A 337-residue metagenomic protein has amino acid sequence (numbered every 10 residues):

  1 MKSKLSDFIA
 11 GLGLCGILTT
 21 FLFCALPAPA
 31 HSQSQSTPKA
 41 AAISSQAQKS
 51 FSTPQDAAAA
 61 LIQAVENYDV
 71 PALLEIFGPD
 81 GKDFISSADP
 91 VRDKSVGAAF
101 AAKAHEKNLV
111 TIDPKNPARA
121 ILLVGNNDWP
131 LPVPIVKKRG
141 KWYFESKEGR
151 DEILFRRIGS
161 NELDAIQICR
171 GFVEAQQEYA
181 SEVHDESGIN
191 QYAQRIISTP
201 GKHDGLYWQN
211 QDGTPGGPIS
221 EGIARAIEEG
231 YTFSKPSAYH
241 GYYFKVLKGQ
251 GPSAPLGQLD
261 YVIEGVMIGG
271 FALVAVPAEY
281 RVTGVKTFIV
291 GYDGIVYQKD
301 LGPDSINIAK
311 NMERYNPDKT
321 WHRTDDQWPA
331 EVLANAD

Functional and structural regions predicted by a protein language model:
G11-A25: Bacterial N-terminal signal peptides
C24-S34: Boundary at the C-terminal end of the N-terminal hydrophobic targeting segment
Q33-N67, E148-E174, E178: Short, low-complexity N-terminal intrinsically disordered segments enriched in polar/charged residues
D69-G81, N190-A193: Short, well-ordered alpha-helical segments enriched in acidic and aromatic residues
G81-L131, F233, S237-H240, K245-S253 (+1 more regions): Surface-exposed, charged secondary-structure patches
A120-L123, N127-L163, Q167-R170, I295-K299: Short beta-strand edge/turn micro-motifs at domain boundaries
Y179-G284: Flexible, glycine-rich surface segments
G269-H322, A336-D337: C-terminal soluble interaction/assembly domains
